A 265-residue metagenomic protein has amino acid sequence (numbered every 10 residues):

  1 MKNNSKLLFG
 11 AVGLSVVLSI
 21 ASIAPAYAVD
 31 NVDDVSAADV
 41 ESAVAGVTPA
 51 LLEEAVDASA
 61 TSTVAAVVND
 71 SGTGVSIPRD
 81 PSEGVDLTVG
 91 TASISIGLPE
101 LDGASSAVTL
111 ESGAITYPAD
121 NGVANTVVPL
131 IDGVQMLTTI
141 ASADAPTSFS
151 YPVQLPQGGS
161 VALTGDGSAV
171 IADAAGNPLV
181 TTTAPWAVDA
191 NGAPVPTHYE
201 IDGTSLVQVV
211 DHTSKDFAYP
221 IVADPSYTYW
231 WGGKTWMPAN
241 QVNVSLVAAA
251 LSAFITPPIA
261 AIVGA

Functional and structural regions predicted by a protein language model:
M1-V29: Secretory targeting and sorting signals
K2-N3, A172, A239-V242: Intrinsic-disorder/low-complexity regions
L14-V17, Y117, W236-M237: Intrinsically disordered, low-complexity, compositionally biased regions/tails
I20, T213-I255: Add "or lipid-surface remodeling" -> "...that mediate pore formation, membrane permeabilization, membrane fusion
A26, A239, P258-I259: Hydrophobic residues in alpha-helical membrane-spanning segments
A28-T228: Charged substrate-recognition surface patches at the periphery of nucleic-acid/ligand-binding domains
F254-A265: Gly/Ala-rich hydrophobic membrane-inserting helices
